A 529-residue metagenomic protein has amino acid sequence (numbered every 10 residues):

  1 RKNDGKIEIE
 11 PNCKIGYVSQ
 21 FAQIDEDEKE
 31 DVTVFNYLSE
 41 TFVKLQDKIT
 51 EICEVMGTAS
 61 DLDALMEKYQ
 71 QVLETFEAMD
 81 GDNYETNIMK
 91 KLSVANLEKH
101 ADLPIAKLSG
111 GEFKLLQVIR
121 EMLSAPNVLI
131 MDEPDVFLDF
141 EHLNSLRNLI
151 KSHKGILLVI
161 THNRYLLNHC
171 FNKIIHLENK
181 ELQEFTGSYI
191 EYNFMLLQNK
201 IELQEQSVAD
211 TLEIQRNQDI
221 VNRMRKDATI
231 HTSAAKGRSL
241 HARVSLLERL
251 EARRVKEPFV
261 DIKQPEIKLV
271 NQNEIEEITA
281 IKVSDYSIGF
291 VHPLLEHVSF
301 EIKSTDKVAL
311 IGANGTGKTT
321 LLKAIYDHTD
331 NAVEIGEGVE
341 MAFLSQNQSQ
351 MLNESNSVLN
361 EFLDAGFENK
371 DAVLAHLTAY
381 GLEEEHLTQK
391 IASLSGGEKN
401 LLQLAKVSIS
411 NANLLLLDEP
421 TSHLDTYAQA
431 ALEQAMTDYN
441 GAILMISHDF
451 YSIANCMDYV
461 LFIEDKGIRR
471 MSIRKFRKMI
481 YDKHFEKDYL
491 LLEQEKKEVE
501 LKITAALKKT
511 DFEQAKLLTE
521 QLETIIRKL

Functional and structural regions predicted by a protein language model:
R1-L203, N273-L529: ABC ATP-binding cassette signature C-motif
K99, R225-A228, E251-R254, G366 (+1 more regions): A general structural signal marking secondary-structure boundaries and capping sites
L129, A235, S239-A242: Transmembrane helical bundles of ABC transporters
L196-M224, L240-R254: Intracellular alpha-helical coupling/juxtamembrane segments of multi-pass membrane proteins
A209, K236-S239, L522-T524: A broadly structural signal marking compact, well-ordered functional cores that mediate small-ligand/cofactor/substrate
R225-G237: Short intracellular "coupling" helices and adjacent cytoplasmic loop segments at the cytosolic face of multi-pass
V255-A280: ABC-family P-loop ATPase nucleotide-binding domain
